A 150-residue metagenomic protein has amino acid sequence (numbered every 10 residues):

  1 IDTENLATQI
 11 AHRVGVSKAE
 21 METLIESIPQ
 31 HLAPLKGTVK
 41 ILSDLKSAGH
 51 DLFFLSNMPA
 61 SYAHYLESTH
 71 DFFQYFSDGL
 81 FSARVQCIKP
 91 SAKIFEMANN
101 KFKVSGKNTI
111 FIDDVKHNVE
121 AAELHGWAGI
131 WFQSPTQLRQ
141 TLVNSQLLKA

Functional and structural regions predicted by a protein language model:
I1-V16: Helix-loop "lid/cap" segments that line or gate small-molecule binding pockets
E4-N5, A19-F53, A92: Short, acidic loop-to-helix structural element flanking the phosphoryl-transfer center in phosphate-processing enzymes
L6-I10, I25-I28, P59-L66: Hydrophobic alpha-helical core bundles mediating ligand binding, dimerization, or RNAP-core interactions
R13, I41-D44, K101: A generic secondary-structure signal
V14-E26, L147-A150: Short, surface-exposed acidic
V16, Q30, W127-I130: Amphipathic alpha-helical interaction elements
S56: Conserved phosphate-coupling serine/threonine residues in phosphotransfer and NTP-handling enzymes
P59-A60, E67-A150: Asp-based, Mg2+/Mn2+-dependent phosphohydrolase catalytic module
